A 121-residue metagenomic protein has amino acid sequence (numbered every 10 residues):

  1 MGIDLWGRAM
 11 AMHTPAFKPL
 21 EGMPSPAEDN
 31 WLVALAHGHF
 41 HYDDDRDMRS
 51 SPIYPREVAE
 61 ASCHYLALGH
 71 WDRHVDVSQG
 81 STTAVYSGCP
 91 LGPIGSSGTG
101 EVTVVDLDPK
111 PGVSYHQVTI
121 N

Functional and structural regions predicted by a protein language model:
M1-V85, C89-I94, T99, D106: His/Asp/Glu-rich metal-coordinating catalytic cores of metallo-dependent phosphodiesterases/hydrolases acting on
I94-N121: C-terminal functional module detector
